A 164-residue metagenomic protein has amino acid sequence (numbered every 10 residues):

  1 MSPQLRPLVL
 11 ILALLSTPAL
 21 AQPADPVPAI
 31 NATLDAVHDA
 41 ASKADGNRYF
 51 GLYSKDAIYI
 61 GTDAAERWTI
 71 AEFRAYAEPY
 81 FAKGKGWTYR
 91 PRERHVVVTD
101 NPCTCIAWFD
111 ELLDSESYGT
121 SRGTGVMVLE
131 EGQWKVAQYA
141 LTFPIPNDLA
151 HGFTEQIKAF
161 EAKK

Functional and structural regions predicted by a protein language model:
M1-Q4: N-terminal secretory signal peptides that target proteins for export/translocation
P7-P18: Bacterial N-terminal signal peptides
S16-K55, E72, E155-K164: Short, low-complexity N-terminal intrinsically disordered segments enriched in polar/charged residues
Q22-P23, A29, Y59, E72-T120: Surface-exposed, charged secondary-structure patches
D56-I58, A64-R67, L113-E116, L141-P146: Solvent-exposed loop/turn segments at secondary-structure junctions within structured extracellular/periplasmic domains
G123-G132: A short, surface-exposed beta-strand/turn
E130-E131, A137-K164: Low-complexity, intrinsically disordered terminal/linker segments enriched in charged and Gly/Pro repeats
